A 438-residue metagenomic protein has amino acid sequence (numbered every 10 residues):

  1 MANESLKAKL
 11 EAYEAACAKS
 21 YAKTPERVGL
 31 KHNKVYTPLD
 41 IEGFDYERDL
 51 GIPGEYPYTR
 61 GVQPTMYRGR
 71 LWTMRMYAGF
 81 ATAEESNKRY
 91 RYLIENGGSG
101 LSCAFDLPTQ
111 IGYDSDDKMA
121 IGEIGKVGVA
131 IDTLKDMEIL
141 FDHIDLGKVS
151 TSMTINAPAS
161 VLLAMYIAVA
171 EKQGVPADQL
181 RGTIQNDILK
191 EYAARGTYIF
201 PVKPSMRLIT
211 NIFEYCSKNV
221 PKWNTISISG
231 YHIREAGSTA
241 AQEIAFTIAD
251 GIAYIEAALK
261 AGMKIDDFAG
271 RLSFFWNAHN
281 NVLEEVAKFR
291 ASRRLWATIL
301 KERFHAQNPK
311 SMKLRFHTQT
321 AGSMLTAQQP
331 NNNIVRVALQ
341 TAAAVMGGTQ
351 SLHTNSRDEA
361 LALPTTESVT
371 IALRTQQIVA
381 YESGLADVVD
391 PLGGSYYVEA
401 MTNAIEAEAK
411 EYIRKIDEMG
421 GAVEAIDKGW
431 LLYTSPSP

Functional and structural regions predicted by a protein language model:
M1-A8, D106-T109, D390-E399, N403 (+2 more regions): Often metal-dependent polyanion-binding catalytic scaffolds in large enzymes
A2-H279, E284-E285, R303-A306, K310-H317 (+2 more regions): Catalytic alpha/beta active-site cores
G122-K126, Y192-I199, E235-G237, W276-N281 (+4 more regions): Short beta-alpha connecting loops at secondary-structure transitions that line or flank enzyme active sites
T133, T375, G394: Residue-level signature of catalytic and energy-coupling elements of molecular machines, predominantly ATP/GTP-dependent
K203-I212, P330-N333, E408-D427: Phosphate/diphosphate-binding loops
S217, L259, N277, A291-H305 (+7 more regions): Hydrophobic alpha-helix feature that most strongly marks membrane-spanning transmembrane helices and their immediate
I248-G251, E284-A372: Glycine-rich anion/phosphate-binding loop at the beta-strand->alpha-helix junction
Y433-P438: Conserved small/polar residues in nucleotide/adenosyl-binding loops
